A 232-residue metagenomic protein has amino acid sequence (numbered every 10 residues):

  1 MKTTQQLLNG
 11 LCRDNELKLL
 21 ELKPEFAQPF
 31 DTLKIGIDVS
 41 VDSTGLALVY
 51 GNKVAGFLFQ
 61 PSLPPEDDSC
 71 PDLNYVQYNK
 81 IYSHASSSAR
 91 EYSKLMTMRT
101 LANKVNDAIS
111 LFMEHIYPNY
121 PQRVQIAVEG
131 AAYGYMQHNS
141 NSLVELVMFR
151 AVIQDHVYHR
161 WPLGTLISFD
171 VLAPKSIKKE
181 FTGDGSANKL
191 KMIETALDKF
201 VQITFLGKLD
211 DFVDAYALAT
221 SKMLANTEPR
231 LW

Functional and structural regions predicted by a protein language model:
M1-W232: Phosphate- and other anionic-substrate recognition elements at nucleic-acid/protein interfaces
